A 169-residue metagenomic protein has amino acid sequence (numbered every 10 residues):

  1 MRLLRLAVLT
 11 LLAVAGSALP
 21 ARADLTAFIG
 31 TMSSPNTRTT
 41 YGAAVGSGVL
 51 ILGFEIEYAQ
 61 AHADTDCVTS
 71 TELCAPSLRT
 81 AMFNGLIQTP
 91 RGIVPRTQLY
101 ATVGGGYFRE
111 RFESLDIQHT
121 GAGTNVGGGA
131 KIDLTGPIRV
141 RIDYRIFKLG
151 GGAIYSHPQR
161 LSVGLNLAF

Functional and structural regions predicted by a protein language model:
M1-D24: Cleavable N-terminal export/targeting peptides
R22-T31, L99-G105: Transmembrane beta-strand segments of Gram-negative outer membrane beta-barrel proteins
G30-Y41, E113-H119, G150-P158: Solvent-exposed loop/turn segments connecting transmembrane beta-strands in outer-membrane beta-barrel proteins
M32, A61, P90, F108 (+2 more regions): Short coil/turn motifs at secondary-structure junctions
G42-G46, G127-G129: Short, conserved structural micro-motifs that define repeat-unit consensus positions and nucleotide-binding loops
G46-T124, V140, L161-F169: Gram-negative (and chloroplast) outer-membrane scaffold detector with strong preference for beta-barrel transmembrane
T120, T124-L167: A charged, solvent-exposed segment within the mature domains of Sec-exported extracytoplasmic proteins
